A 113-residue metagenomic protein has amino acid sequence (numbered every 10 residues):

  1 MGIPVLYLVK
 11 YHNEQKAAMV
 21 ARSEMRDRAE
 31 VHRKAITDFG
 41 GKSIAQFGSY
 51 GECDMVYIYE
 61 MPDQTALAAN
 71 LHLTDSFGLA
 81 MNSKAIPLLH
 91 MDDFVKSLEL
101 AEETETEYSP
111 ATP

Functional and structural regions predicted by a protein language model:
M1-T37, K42-I44, S49-C53, T65-A66 (+1 more regions): Short S/T/G/P-rich N-terminal loop/turn motif that feeds into the first structured element of a domain
V9-Y11, Y57, S83-A85: A structural signal for short, well-ordered beta-strand segments
D54-E60: Short cationic amphipathic helices and targeting signals
M61-D92: An amphipathic, aromatic/His-enriched active-site/gating alpha helix that lines ligand/cofactor pockets
